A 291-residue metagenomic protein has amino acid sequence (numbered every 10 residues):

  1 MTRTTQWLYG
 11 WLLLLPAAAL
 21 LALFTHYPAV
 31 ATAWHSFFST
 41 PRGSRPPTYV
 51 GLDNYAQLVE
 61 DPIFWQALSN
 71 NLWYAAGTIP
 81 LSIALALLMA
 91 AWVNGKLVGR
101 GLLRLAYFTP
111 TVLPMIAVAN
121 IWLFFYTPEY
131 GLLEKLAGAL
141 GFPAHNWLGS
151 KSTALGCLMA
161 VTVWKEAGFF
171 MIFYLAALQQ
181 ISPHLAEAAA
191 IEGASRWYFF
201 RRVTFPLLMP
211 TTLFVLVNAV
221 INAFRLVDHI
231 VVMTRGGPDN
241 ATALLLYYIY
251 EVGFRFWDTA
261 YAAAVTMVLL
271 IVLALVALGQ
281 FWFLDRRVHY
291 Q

Functional and structural regions predicted by a protein language model:
M1-T5: Short, Lys/Arg-rich, polar N-terminal cytosolic tail immediately upstream of the first transmembrane signal-anchor
Q6-Q291: A structural signal for multi-pass alpha-helical bundles of membrane permease subunits that mediate small-molecule
